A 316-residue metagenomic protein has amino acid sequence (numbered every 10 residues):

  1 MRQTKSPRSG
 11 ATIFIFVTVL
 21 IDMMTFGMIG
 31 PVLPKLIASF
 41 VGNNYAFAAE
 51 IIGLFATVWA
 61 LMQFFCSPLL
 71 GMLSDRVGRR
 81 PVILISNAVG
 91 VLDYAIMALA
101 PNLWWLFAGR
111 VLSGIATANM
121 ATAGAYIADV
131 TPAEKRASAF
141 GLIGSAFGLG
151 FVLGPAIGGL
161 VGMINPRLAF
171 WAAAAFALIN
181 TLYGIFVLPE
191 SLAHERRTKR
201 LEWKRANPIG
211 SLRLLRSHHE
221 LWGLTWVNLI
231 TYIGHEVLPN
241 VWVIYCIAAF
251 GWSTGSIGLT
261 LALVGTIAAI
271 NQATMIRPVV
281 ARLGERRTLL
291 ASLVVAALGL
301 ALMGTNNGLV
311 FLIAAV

Functional and structural regions predicted by a protein language model:
R2-R8, P189-V227: Juxtamembrane intracellular "pre-TM" segments in multi-pass secondary transporters
V32-A49, N240-S256: Short amphipathic helix-loop junctions that connect adjacent transmembrane helices in Major Facilitator Superfamily/SLC
F64-L103: Conserved MFS/SLC helix-loop-helix module at the cytosolic interface between two early adjacent transmembrane helices
C66-V77, N271-E285: Helix-to-loop junctions at the C-terminal end of transmembrane segments in multipass secondary transporters
R76-N87, V280-L293: Cytoplasmic membrane-interface "Motif A"-like loop-to-helix N-cap segments of 12-TM Major Facilitator Superfamily
G109-G148: Cytoplasmic helix-loop-helix junction between adjacent transmembrane helices in 12-TM secondary transporters
A146-F186: Helix-loop-helix hairpin linking two adjacent transmembrane segments in secondary transporters
R286-V316: C-terminal transmembrane helical hairpin of 12-TM major facilitator-type secondary transporters
